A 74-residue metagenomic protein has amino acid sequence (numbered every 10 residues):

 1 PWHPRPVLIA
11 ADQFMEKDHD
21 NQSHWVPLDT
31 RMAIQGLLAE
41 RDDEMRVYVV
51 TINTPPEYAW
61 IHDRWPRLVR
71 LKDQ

Functional and structural regions predicted by a protein language model:
P1-Q74: A structured binding-face within diverse protein domains that lines the active/interaction site
